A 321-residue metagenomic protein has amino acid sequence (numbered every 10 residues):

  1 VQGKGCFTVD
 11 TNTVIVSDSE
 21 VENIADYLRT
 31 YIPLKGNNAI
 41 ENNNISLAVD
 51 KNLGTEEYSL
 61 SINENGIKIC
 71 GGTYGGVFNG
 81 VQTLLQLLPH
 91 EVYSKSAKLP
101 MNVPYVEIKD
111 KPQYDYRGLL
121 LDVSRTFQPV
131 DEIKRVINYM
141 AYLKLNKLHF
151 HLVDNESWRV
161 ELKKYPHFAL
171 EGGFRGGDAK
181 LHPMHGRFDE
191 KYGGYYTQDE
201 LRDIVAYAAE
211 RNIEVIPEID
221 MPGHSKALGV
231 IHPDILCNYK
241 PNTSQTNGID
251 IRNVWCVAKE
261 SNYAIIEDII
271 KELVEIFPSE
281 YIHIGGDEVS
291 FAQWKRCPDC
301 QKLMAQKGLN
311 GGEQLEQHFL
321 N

Functional and structural regions predicted by a protein language model:
V1-Y114: Contiguous, structured surface segment used for ligand recognition
Q2, V16-S17, I24, D203 (+2 more regions): Substrate-binding groove of N-acetylhexosamine-processing glycoside hydrolases
I15, T73, L119, M140 (+2 more regions): Conserved, mostly hydrophobic/aromatic
G118-E132, R252-S261: Active-site mouth loops of central-metabolism enzymes
D122-N155: A conserved hydrophobic secondary-structure block that centers on an alpha-helix together with its immediately flanking
S124, V153-S157, D220-H224, D287-V289: Active-site beta-loop-alpha junctions enriched in small/polar residues
L143-L148, L201-P222, K226, N253-G285: An active-site-proximal structural segment forming one wall of the substrate-binding cleft that immediately precedes
E156-E210, S225-A264, Q293-Q317: Aromatic- and acidic-residue-enriched carbohydrate-binding clefts of CAZyme catalytic domains
